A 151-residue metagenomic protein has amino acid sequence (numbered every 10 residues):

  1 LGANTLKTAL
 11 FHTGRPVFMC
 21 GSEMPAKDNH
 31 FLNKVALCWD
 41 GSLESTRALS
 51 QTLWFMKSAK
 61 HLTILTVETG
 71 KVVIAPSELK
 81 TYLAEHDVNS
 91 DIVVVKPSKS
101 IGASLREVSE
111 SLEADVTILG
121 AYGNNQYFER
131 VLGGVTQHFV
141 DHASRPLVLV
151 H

Functional and structural regions predicted by a protein language model:
L1-A59, H142-H151: Intrinsically disordered or low-complexity boundary/linker segments at protein termini and domain junctions
L1-T8, L119-H142: Glycine-rich, Arg-bearing micro-motifs that act as flexible, cationic patches
T5, A75, S100-R106, V135: Short acidic active-site motifs
M19, I64, I92-V95, L149: A structural preference for short, hydrophobic beta-strand core positions in alpha/beta folds
S22-M24, V67, Y122: Short, ordered loop/turn segments at secondary-structure junctions
K34, D115-V116: Structural motif
G41-N89, A103: Redox- and metal-dependent alpha/beta enzyme cores, enriched for Fe-S-associated oxidoreductases and cofactor-handling
V108-A114: Glycine-rich phosphate-binding loop signature in dinucleotide/nucleotide-binding domains
